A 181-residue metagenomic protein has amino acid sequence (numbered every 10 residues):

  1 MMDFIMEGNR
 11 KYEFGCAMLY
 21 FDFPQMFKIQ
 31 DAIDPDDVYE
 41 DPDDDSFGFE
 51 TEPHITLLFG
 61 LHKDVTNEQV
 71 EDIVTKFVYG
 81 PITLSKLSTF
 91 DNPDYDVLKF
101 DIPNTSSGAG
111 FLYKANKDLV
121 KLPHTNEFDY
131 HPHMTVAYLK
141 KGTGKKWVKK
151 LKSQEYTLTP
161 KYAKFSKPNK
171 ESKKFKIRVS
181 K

Functional and structural regions predicted by a protein language model:
M2-K181: Histidine-dependent nucleotide/RNA phosphoesterase domain, centered on the 2H-phosphoesterase fold with its duplicated
